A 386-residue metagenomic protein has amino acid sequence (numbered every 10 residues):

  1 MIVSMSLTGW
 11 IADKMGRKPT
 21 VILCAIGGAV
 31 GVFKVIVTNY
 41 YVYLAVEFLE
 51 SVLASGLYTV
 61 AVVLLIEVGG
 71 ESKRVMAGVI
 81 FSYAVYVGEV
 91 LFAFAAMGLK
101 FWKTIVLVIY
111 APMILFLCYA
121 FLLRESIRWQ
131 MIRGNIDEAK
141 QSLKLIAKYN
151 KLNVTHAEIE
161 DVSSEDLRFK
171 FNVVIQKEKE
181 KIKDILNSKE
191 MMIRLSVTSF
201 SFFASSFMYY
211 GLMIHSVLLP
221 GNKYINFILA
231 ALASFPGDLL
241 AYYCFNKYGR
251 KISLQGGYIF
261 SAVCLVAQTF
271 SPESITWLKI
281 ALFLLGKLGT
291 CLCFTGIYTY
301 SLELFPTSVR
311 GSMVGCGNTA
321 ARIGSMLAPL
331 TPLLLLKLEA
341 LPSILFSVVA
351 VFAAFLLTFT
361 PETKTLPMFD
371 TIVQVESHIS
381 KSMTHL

Functional and structural regions predicted by a protein language model:
M1, Y149-L219, S380-L386: Flexible cytoplasmic loops linking transmembrane helices in multi-pass membrane transporters
M1-W10, A61, V87, I228-Y243: Central cavity-lining transmembrane alpha-helices of secondary-active solute carriers, predominantly the Major
G16, V37-Y41, L99-K100, S271-P272: Helix-breaking motifs and short loop linkers at transmembrane-helix boundaries and internal kinks in secondary membrane
P19-F33, Y41, Y83, S253-A267: Structural signature of the two symmetry-related core transmembrane helices
I22, A61, V75-S82, Q255 (+2 more regions): Conserved glycine-rich helix-kink/hinge and helix-boundary motifs of the Major Facilitator Superfamily
V46-Y83: Cytoplasmic helix-loop-helix junction between adjacent transmembrane helices in 12-TM secondary transporters
E47, S51, F202-S205, M213-H385: C-terminal transmembrane bundle
G98-N172, S347-H385: Central mid-sequence intracellular linker of multi-pass
